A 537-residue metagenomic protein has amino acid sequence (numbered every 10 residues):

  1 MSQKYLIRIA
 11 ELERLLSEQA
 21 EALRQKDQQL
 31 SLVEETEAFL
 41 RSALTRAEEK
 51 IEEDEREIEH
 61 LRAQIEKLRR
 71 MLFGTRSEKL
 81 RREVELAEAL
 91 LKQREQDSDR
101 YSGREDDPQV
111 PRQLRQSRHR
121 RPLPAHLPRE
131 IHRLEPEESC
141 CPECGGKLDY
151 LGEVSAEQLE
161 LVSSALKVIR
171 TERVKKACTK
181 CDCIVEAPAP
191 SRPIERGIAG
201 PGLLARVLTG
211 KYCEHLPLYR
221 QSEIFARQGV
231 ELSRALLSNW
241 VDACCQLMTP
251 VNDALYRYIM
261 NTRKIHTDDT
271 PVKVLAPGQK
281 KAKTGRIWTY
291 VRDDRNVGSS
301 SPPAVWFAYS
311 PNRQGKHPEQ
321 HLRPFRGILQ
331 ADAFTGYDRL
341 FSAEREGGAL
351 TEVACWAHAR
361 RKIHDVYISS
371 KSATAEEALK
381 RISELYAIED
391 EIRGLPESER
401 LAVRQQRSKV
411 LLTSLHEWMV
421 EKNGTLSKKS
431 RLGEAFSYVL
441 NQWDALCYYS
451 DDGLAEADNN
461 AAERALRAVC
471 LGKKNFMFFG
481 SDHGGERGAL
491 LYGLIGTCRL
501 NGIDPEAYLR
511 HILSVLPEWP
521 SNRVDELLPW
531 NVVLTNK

Functional and structural regions predicted by a protein language model:
M1-I198, H266-T267, K273, V297-S299: Short, flexible loop/hinge motifs at secondary-structure junctions
R62-Q64, Q158-R263, I495: Short, positively charged, Gly/Tyr-enriched micro-motifs that form contact patches at catalytic or ligand/partner
G74, C141-C144, C178, V207 (+10 more regions): Mobile genetic element proteins and their domesticated derivatives, centered on retroelements and DNA transposons
R120, E135-E138, P142, Y219-P324 (+1 more regions): Gly/Pro-rich turn-and-neighbor structural signature
Y150-G152, E186-A189, V274-A276, G298-S300 (+4 more regions): Short helix/loop capping segments that flank catalytic or ligand/cofactor-binding pockets
P201-A205, C213-P217, A235, F307-A343 (+1 more regions): Structured ligand/cofactor/substrate-binding pocket environments in proteins
K264-I265, A333, E344-K380: Conserved beta-strand -> loop -> alpha-helix junction used to position metal-binding or nucleic-acid-contacting
R326, A331-G336, S372-K537: Acidic/histidine-rich catalytic cores and adjacent linkers of DNA breakage/strand-transfer/modification proteins
